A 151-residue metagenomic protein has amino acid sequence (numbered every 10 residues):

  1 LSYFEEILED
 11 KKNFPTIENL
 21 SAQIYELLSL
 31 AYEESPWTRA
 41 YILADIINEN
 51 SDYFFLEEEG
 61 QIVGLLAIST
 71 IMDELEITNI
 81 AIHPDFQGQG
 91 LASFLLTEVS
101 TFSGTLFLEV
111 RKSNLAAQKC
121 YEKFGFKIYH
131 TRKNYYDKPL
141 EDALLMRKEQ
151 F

Functional and structural regions predicted by a protein language model:
Y3, F54, R111-L115, N134-F151: C-terminal "cap" of GNAT-fold acetyltransferases
Y3, I7-D10, F14, E18-D85 (+3 more regions): Acetyl-CoA-dependent GNAT
P36, L115-D137, L145: K/E-rich alpha-helical interaction surfaces of small helical-bundle regulatory domains
L75, Q89, L144: Glycine-centered loop/turn positions within well-structured domains that cap or flank conserved ligand/cofactor-binding
I77, L106-V110: Conserved hydrophobic beta-strand within the GNAT/NAT acetyltransferase core sheet that lines the active-site cleft
I80-F94, R111-K119, K123-F124, I128: Conserved glycine-rich acetyl-CoA-binding loop
T105-L106, I128: A short hydrophobic/small-residue beta-strand
